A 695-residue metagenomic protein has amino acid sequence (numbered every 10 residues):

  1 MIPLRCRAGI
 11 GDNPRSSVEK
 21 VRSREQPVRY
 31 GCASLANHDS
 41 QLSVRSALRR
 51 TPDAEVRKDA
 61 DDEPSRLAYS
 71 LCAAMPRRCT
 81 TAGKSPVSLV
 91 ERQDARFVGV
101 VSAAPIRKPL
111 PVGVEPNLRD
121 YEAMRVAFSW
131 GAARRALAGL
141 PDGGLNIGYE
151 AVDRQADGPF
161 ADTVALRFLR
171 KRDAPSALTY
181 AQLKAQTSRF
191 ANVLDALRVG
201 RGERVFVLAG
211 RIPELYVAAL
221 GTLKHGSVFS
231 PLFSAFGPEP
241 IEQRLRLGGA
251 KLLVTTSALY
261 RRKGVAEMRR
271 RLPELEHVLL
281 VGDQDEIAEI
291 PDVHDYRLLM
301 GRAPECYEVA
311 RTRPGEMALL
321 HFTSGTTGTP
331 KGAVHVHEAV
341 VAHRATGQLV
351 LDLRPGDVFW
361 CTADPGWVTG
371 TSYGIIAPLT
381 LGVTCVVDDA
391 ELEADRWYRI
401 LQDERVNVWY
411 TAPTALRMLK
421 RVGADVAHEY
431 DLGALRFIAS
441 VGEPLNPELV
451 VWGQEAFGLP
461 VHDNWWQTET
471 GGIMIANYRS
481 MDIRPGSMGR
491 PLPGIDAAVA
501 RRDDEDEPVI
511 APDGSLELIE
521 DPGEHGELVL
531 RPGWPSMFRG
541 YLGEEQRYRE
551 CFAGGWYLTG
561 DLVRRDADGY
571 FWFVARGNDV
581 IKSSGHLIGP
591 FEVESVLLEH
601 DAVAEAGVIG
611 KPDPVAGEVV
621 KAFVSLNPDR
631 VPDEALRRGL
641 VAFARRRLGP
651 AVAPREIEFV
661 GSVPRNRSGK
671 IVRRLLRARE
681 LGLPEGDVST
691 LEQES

Functional and structural regions predicted by a protein language model:
D94-L110, P116, L220-L298, A412: Structural core segment of the AMP-binding/adenylate-forming
D162-V164, L280, D285, P291-H294 (+4 more regions): Conserved pre-ATP/AMP-binding loop-to-beta segment of ANL
P175-L178, N192-F236, A363-D364, L587: Conserved AMP-binding/adenylate-forming
S176-A181, R311, A318-A342: Conserved AMP-binding A3 loop
E239-R246, L253-A258, Q402, W409 (+8 more regions): AMP-binding/adenylate-forming catalytic core of the ANL superfamily
D295-R297, V406-T411, K420-R484, L492 (+1 more regions): Gly/Ser/Thr-rich phosphate-binding loop
V341-C361, P365-V408, R421-V422: Conserved AMP-binding/adenylation subdomain of ANL enzymes
P491-G494, D504-E550, I588, L683-E685: Conserved ATP/PPi-binding loop(s) of AMP-dependent carboxylate-activating enzymes
